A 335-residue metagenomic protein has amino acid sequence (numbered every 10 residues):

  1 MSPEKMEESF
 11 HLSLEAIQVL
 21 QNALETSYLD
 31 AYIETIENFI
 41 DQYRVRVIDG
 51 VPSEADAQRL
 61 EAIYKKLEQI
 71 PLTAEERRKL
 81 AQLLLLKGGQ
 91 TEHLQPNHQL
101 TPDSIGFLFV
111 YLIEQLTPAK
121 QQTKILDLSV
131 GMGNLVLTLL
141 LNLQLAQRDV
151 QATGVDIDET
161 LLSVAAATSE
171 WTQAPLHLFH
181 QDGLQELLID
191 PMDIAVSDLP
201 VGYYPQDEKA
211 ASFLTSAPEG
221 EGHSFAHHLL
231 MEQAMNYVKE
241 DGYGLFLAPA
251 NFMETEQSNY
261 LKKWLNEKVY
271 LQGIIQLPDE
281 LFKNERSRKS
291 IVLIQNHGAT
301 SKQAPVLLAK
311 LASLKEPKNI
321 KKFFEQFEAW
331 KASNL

Functional and structural regions predicted by a protein language model:
M1-G89: A short N-terminal interaction module
L12, I105, A226: Soluble or luminal CAZymes and related metallo-dependent hydrolases
T91-S104: Class I SAM-dependent methyltransferase Rossmann-like catalytic core, especially the SAM/SAH-binding loop
P102-S197, G202-Y204, A250: Conserved S-adenosyl-L-methionine
I194, T215, V238-D241, V292: C-terminal regulatory/effector modules of DNA-binding transcriptional regulators
D198-L230, N251: Mobile active-site "lid"/loop adjacent to the S-adenosyl-L-methionine
H223-L281: Conserved Class I SAM-dependent methyltransferase catalytic core
R286-L335: Flexible, glycine-/basic-rich loop-and-beta segments that form/coincide with the SAM-dependent methyltransferase
